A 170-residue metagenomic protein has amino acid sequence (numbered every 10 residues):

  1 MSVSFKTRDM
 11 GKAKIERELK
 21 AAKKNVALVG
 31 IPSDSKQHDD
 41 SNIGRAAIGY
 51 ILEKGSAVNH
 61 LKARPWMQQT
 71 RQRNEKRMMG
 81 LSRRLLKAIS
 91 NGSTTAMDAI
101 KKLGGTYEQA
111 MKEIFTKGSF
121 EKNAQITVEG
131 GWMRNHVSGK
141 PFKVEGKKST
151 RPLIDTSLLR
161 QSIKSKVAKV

Functional and structural regions predicted by a protein language model:
M1-V170: Short, Lys/Arg-rich flexible segments
